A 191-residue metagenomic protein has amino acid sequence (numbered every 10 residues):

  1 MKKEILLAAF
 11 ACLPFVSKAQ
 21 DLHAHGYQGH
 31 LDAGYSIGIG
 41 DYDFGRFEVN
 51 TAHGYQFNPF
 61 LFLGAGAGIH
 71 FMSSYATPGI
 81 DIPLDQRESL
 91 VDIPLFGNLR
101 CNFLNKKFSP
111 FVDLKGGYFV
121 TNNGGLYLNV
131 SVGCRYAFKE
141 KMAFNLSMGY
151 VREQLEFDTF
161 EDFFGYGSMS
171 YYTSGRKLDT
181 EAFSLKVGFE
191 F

Functional and structural regions predicted by a protein language model:
M1-A24, V187, F191: Bacterial Sec-dependent N-terminal signal peptides
G29-A33, A65, G97-L99, V112-G116 (+3 more regions): Membrane-embedded beta-strand positions of outer-membrane beta-barrel proteins
Y35-I39, I69-S73, C101-N105, G116-N122 (+2 more regions): Transmembrane beta-strands of outer-membrane beta-barrel pores
I37-R46, S89-L90, G117-Y127: Solvent-exposed loop/turn segments connecting transmembrane beta-strands in outer-membrane beta-barrel proteins
D41-K106: Glycine- and aromatic-enriched membrane insertion/assembly motifs of diderm outer-membrane and organelle channel
G54, R100-N102, G133-R135, G188-E190: Transmembrane beta-barrel domains of outer membrane proteins
F60-L63, K106-P110, Y136, E140-F144: Repeated loop/turn-to-beta-strand initiation elements of outer-membrane beta-barrel proteins
F96, K177-F191: Outer-membrane beta-barrel "beta-signal"
